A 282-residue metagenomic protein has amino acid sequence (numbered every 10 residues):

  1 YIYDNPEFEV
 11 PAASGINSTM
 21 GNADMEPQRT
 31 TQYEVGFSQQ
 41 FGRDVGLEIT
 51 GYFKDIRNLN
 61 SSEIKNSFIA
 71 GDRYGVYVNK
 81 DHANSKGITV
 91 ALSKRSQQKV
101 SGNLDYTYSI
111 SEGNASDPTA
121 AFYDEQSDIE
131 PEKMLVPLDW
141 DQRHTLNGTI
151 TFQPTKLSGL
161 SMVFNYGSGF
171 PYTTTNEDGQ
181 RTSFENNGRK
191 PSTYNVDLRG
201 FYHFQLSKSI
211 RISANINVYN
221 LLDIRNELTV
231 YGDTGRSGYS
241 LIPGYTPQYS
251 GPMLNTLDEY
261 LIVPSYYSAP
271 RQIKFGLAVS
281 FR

Functional and structural regions predicted by a protein language model:
Y1-F8, A13, N60-N66, S109 (+3 more regions): Outer-membrane beta-barrel translocator domains and adjoining extracellular loop/strand segments of Gram-negative
Y1-Y3, L47-F53, L104-Y108, M162-Y166 (+2 more regions): Transmembrane beta-barrel strands of outer-membrane/channel proteins
I2, E7-V10, N17, A23-G75 (+1 more regions): Membrane-embedded beta-barrel scaffold of Gram-negative outer-membrane proteins
R29-T31, H82-K86, Q142-L146, S192-V196 (+2 more regions): Residues that define the transmembrane beta-barrel architecture of outer-membrane proteins
V35-Q39, V90-K94, L104, G148-F152 (+4 more regions): Residues on the lipid-exposed face of transmembrane beta-strands in outer-membrane beta-barrel proteins
R43-L47, Q98-G102, K156-L160, S207-I212: Repeated loop/turn-to-beta-strand initiation elements of outer-membrane beta-barrel proteins
Y52-D55, D72-T174: Gram-negative outer-membrane beta-barrel transporters
L157, N165-E177, H203-R282: C-terminal beta-signal and adjacent terminal beta-strands/loops of Gram-negative outer-membrane beta-barrel proteins
